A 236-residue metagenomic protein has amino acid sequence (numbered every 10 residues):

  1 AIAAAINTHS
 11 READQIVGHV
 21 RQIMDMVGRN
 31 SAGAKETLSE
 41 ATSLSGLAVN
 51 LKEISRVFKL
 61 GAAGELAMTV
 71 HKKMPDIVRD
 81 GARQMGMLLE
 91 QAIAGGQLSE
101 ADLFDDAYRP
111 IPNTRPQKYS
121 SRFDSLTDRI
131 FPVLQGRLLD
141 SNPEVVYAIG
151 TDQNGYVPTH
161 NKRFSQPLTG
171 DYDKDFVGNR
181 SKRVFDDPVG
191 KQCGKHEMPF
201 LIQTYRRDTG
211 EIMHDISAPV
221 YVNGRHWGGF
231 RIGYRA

Functional and structural regions predicted by a protein language model:
V17-V20, M24-S120, S141: Acidic, heptad-repeat coiled-coil helices used for dimerization/signal transmission
D124-P132, S165-Q203: Extracytoplasmic/periplasmic sensor domains and loops in membrane signaling proteins
N142-V145, M213-H214: Short, small/polar residue-rich loop motifs at catalytic or cofactor-binding pockets
Y147-N154, H160: Short hydrophobic alpha-helical segments used for membrane anchoring or interfacial signaling
G150, P219-V220: Hydrophobic beta-strand positions
P199-F200, G210-P219: A short beta-strand signature within small-molecule sensing/ligand-binding domains used in signal transduction
Y221-F230: Short hydrophobic/glycine-rich mini-motifs in sensory/regulatory modules that couple input to downstream signaling
I232-A236: Helix-start (N-cap) segments at beta->loop->alpha junctions that couple sensory/regulatory domains to adjoining helices
